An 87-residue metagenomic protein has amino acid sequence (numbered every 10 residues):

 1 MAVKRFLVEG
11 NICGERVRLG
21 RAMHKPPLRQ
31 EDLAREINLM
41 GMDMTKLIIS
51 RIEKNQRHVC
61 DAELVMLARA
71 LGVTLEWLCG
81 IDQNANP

Functional and structural regions predicted by a protein language model:
M1-P26, E76: A short, Lys/Arg-rich alpha-helix, primarily the initiator
A2-L7, R69, C79-P87: Short, charged recognition helix plus adjacent turn of helix-turn-helix-like nucleic-acid-binding domains
K25-I52: Short alpha-helical DNA-recognition segment
L33, E63-L71, L78-C79: Hydrophobic micro-packing sites on short alpha-helices
L47, K54-R69, A85-N86: Short, basic-rich loop-to-helix N-cap that marks the start of a DNA-contacting helix
